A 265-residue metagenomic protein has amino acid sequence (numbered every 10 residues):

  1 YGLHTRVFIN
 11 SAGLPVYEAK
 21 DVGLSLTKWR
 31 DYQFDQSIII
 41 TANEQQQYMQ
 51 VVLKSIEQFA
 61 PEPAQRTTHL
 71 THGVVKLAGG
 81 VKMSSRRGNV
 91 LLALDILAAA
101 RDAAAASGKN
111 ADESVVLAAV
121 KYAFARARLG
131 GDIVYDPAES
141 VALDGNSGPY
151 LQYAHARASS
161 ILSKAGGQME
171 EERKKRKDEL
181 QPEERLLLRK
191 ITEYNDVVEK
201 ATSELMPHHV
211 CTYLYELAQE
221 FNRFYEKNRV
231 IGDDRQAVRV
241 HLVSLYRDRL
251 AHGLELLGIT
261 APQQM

Functional and structural regions predicted by a protein language model:
Y1-M265: Non-catalytic interaction-recognition regions
